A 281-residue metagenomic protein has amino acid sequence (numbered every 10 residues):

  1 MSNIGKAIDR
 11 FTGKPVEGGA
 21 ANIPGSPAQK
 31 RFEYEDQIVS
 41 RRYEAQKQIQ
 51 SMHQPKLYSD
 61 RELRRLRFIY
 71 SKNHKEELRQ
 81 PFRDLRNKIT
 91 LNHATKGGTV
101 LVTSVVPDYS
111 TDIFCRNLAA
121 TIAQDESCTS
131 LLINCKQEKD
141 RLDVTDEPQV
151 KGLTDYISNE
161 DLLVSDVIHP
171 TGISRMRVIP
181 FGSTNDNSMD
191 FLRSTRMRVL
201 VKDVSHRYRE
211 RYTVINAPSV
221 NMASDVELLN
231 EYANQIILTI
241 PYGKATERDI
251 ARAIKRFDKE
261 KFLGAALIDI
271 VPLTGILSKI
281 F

Functional and structural regions predicted by a protein language model:
S2-F82, F191, R248-F281: C-terminal lobe/tail of nucleotide-utilizing enzymes
K56-R83, N87, A94, V105-Y109 (+5 more regions): P-loop/Walker-type NTP enzyme "switch/lid" segment
N87, A120, Q124, E231 (+1 more regions): Short, well-ordered alpha-helices that flank and scaffold nucleotide-derived cofactor binding pockets
G97: Short coil/loop residues immediately preceding or within conserved phosphate-binding loops of NTP-utilizing enzyme
V100, L131-I133, R177-I179, I237 (+1 more regions): Hydrophobic/aromatic beta-strand patches that form the interior of the parallel beta-sheet core in alpha/beta enzyme
V100-A123: Glycine-rich phosphate-binding P-loop
D190-F281: Conserved catalytic-core segment of NTP-binding enzymes
